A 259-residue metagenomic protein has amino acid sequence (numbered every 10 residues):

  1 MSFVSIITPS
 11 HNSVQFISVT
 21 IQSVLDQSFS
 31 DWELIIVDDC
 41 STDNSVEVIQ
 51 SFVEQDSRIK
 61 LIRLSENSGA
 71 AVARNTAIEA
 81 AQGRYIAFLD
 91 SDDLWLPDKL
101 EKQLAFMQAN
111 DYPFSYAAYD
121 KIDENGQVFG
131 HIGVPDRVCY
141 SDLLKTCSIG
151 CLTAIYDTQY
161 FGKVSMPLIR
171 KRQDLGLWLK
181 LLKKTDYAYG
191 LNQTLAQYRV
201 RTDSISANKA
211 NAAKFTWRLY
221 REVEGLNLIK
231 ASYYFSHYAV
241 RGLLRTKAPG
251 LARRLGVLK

Functional and structural regions predicted by a protein language model:
M1-L25, V257-L258: N-proximal low-complexity "stem/linker" segments adjacent to membrane-targeting elements
S2-V4, L25-I36, N44, D56-K60: Short loop->beta transition adjacent to catalytic acidic/histidine clusters or analogous donor-positioning motifs
Q15-S18, D43-S51, L94, D98: Acidic helix N-cap motif at the loop->helix transition within catalytic regions of sugar-transfer enzymes
S30, D38-E47, E66, D90: A conserved acidic beta->alpha catalytic loop
L64-A81, K102: Glycine-rich, basic loop-to-helix element that forms the pyrophosphate-binding segment of sugar-nucleotide handling
E79, H131-F215, L219: Conserved nucleotide-sugar donor-binding catalytic segment
I86: Short aromatic/hydrophobic "clamp" motif used to bind/position activated sugar donors
D98-F129: Conserved donor NDP-sugar-binding/catalytic core segment of glycosyltransferases
